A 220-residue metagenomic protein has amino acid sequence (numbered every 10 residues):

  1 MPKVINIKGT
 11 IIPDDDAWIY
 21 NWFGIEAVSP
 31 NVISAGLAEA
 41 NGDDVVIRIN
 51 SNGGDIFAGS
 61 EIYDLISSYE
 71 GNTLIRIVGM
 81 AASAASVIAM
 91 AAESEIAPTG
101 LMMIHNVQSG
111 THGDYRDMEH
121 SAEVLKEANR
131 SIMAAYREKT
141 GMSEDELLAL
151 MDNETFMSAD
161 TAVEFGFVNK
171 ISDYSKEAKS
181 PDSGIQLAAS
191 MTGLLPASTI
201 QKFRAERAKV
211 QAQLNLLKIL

Functional and structural regions predicted by a protein language model:
M1-R76, M80-A84, A91-L220: N-terminal organellar transit peptides
